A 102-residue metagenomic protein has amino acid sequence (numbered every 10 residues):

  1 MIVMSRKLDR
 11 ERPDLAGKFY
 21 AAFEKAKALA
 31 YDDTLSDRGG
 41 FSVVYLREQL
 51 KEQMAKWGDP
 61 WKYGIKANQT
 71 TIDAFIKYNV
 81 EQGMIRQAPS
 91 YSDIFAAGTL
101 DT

Functional and structural regions predicted by a protein language model:
V3, K7-E81: Secondary-structure end/capping motifs
V80, M84-T102: Conserved C-terminal helix/tail region of periplasmic/extracytoplasmic solute-binding proteins
